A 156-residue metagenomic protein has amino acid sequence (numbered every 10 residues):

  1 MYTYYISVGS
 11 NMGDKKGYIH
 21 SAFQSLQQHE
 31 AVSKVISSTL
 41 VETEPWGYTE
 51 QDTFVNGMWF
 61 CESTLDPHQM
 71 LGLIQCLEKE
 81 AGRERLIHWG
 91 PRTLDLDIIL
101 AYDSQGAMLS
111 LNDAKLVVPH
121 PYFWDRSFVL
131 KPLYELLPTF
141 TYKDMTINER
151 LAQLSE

Functional and structural regions predicted by a protein language model:
M1-V32, S37-E44: N-terminal beta1-alpha1 ligand-phosphate binding loop
V8, S37, G57-W59, L96-L100: A structural signal for short, well-ordered beta-strand segments
V8-S10, S63, Y134: Short, structured patches in soluble enzyme cores that scaffold and shape functional sites
G9-I19, E50-M58, E84-R85: Short low-complexity stretches enriched in small and charged residues
K16-Q24, M58-S63, H88, R92: A broad, low-specificity signal for short, low-complexity segments enriched in glycine/proline and polar/charged
I36-E62: Short, charge-patterned binding micro-sites
W46-F54, L65-L71, C76-E156: Flexible, gly/pro- and Lys/Arg-enriched active-site loops
